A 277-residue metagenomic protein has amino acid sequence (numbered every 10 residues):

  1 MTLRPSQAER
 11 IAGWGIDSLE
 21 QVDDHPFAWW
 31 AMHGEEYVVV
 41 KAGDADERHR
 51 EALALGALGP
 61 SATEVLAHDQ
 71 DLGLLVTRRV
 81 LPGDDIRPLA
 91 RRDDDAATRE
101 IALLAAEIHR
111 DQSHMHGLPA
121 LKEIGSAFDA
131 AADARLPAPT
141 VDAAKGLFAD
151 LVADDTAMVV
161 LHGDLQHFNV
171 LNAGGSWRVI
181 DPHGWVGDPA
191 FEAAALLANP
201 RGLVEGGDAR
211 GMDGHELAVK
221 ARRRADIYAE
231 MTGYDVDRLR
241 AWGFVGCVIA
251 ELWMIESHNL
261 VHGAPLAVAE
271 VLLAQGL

Functional and structural regions predicted by a protein language model:
M1-S18: Juxta-kinase regulatory segment immediately upstream of eukaryotic protein kinase catalytic domains
L3-Q7, S113-G163, A173, E230: An alpha-helical support segment within catalytic cores of ATP-dependent transferases
R4-Q7, E36-I108: A conserved alpha-helical element in kinase catalytic cores
E20-G34, V65, G146-F191: Active-site acidic catalytic loop and adjacent metal/ATP-binding pocket of ATP-dependent phosphoryl transfer enzymes
A45, D71-R92, R110-H114, G125-R135 (+1 more regions): A glycine-centered beta->alpha junction motif in the catalytic cores of kinase/phosphotransferase enzymes
A105-S113, L151, P200, T232: A general structural signal marking secondary-structure boundaries and capping sites
N172-D226, E230-R238, L260-V268: Active-site Asp-x-Gly
G207, I249-L277: ATP/Mg2+ or Mg2+-diphosphate-binding catalytic cores that bind nucleotide phosphates or diphosphates via glycine-rich
